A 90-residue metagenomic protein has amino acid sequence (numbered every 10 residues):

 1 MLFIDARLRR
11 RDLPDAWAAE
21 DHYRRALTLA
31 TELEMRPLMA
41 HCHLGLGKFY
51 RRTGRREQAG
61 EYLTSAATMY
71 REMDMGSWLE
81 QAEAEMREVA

Functional and structural regions predicted by a protein language model:
M1-A90: C-terminal non-catalytic interaction modules
